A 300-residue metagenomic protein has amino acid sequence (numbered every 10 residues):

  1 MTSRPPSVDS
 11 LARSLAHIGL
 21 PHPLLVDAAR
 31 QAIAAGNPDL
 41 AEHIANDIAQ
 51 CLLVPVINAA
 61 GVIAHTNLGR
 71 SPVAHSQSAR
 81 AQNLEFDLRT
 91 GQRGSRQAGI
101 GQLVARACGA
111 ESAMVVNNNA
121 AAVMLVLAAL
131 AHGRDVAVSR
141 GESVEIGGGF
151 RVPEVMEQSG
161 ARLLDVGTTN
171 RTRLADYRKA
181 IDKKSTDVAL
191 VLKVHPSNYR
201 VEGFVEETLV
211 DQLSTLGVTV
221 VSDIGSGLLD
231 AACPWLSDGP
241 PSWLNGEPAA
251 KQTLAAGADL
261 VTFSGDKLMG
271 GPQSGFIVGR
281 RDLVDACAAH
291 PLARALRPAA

Functional and structural regions predicted by a protein language model:
M1-D47: Long amphipathic alpha-helical segments
P5-P6, I57-G61, G270-P272: Short Gly/Ser/Thr- and Asp/Glu-enriched loop/turn motifs at secondary-structure junctions
A29-R30, A59-A60, G69-G91: Glycine-rich phosphate-binding segment of PLP-dependent enzymes
R30, A34, V62, L268: Glycine-rich phosphate/diphosphate-binding loops and the adjacent beta-loop-alpha structural elements that coordinate
N37-V73: Glycine-rich, N-terminal phosphate-binding loop and its surrounding beta-alpha-beta segment
L53, H65-R70, R89-R93, S112-V115: Short secondary-structure transition/capping motifs
I63-N67, E85-D87, A137-S139, T262: Short glycine-rich or small-residue beta-strand-to-loop segments that form or flank ligand, phosphate, metal/Fe-S
Q92-A300: Conserved PLP-enzyme active-site core in the AAT-like
